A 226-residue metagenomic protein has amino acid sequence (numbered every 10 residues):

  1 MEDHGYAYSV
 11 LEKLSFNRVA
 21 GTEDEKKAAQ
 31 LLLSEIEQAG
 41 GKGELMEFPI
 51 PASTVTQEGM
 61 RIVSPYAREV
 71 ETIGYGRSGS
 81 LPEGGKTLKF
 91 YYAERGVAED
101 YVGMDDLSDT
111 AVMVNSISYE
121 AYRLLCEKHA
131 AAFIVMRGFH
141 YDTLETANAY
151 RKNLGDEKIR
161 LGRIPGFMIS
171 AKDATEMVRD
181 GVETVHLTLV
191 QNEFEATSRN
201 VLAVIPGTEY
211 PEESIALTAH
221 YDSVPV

Functional and structural regions predicted by a protein language model:
M1-G5, S9-A111: Noncatalytic luminal/extracellular "stalk/propeptide" segments of secretory-pathway proteins
D3-E23, L32-K42, A111-N115, A132 (+2 more regions): Catalytic-core environment of secreted peptidases
K13-L14, L125, M177: A generic structural signal for nonpolar/aromatic side chains embedded in well-ordered alpha-helices
T22, V70-I159, R163-P165: Extracellular/luminal Protease-associated
K27, S116-I117, I169: Short beta->alpha linker loops
P51, E120, G138-Y141, A174 (+1 more regions): Surface-exposed, flexible loop/turn segments at secondary-structure boundaries
R77-E99, R151-V226: Soluble metallo-hydrolase cores and metallopeptidase-like ectodomains found primarily in the secretory/periplasmic
